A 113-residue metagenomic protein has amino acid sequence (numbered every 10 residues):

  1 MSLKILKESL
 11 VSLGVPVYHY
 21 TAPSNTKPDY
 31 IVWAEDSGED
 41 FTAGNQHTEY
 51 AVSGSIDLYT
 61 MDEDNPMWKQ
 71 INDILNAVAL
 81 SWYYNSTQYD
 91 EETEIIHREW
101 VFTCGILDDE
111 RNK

Functional and structural regions predicted by a protein language model:
M1-S53, Y59-K113: Long, contiguous binding/interaction regions
